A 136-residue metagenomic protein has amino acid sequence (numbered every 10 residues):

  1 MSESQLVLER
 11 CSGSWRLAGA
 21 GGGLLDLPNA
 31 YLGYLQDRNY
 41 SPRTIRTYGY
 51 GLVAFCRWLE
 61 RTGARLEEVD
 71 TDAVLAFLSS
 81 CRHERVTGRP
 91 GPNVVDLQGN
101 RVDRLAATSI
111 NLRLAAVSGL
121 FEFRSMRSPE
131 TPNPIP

Functional and structural regions predicted by a protein language model:
M1-R38: N-terminal DNA-binding module of tyrosine recombinases/phage integrases
N29-R43, V53-P136: N-terminal core-binding DNA-recognition domain of tyrosine recombinases/integrases
